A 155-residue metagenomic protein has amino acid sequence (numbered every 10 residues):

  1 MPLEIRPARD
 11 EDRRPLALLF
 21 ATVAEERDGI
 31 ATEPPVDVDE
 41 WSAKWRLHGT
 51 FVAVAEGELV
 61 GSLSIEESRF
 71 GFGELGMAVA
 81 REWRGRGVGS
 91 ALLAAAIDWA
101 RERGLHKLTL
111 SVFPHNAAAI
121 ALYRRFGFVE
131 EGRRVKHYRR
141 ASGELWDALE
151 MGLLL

Functional and structural regions predicted by a protein language model:
P7-E11, A21-E82, L93-A94, W99 (+1 more regions): Acetyl-CoA-dependent GNAT
P15, E74, A118: Amphipathic alpha-helical recognition patches that constitute DNA-binding helices
L16, F20: Hydrophobic pocket/interface hotspot
F72, A100-S111: Conserved GNAT acetyl-CoA-binding A-motif
G85-D98, E102, A121-R125: Conserved acetyl-CoA-binding loop-helix of GNAT-fold acetyltransferases
T109-V112, R124, V129-L145: Conserved catalytic-core motifs of GNAT/GCN5-like acyltransferases
W146-L155: Terminal substrate-recognition subdomain of acyl/acetyltransferases
